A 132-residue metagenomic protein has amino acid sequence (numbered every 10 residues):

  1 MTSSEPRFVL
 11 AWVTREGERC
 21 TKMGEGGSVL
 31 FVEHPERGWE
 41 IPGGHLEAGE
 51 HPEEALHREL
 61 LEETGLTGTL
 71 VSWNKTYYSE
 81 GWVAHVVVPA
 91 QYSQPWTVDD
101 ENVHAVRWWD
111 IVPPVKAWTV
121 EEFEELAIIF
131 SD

Functional and structural regions predicted by a protein language model:
M1-V29, Y78: Conserved N-terminal beta-strand and adjoining loop/helix that marks the start of the Nudix/MutT-like hydrolase domain
F31-E33: Short, acidic/hydrophobic/Gly-rich beta-strand patch recurrent on exposed beta strands that often constitutes part
P35, H45: Residue-level signal for short, function-critical loop segments
E36-W39, P114: A short, flexible beta-alpha/helix-coil linker loop
E40-G44: A short gly/proline-enriched turn/hairpin at secondary-structure junctions
L46-S131: Unchanged
